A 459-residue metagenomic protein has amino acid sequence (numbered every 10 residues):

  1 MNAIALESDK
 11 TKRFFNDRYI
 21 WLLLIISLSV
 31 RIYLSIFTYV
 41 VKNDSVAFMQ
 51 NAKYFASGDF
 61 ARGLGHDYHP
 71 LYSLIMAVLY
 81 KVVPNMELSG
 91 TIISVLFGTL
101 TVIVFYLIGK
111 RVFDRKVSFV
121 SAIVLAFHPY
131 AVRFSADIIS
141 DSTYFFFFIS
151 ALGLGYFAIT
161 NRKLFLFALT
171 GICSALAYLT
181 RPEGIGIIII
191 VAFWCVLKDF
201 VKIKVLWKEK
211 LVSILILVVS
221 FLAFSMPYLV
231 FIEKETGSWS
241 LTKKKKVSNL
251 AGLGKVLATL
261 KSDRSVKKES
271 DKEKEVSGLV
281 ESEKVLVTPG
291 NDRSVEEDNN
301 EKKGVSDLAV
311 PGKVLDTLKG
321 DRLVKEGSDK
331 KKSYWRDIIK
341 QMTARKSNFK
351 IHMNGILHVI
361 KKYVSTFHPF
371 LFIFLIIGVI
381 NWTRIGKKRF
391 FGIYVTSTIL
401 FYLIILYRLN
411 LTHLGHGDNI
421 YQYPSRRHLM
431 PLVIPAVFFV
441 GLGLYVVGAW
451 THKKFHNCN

Functional and structural regions predicted by a protein language model:
S8, V112-R115, A151-L169, D199-K202: Membrane-interface transmembrane helices that cradle and orient dolichyl/undecaprenyl
W21, I25, I92-K116, A126 (+3 more regions): Transmembrane-helix motifs of polytopic, lipid-linked glycan transferases
L24-V30, S121-P129, R133, G153 (+1 more regions): Short helix- or helix-capping micro-motifs that position conserved polar/aromatic residues at function-defining sites
I25, K361-L400, V440-V446: Hydrophobic, aromatic-rich transmembrane alpha-helices and their immediate juxtamembrane boundary segments
L34-N43, A56-A77, K81, E87-L88 (+1 more regions): Membrane-proximal lumenal/periplasmic loop motifs of glycosylation machinery
K42, Y68, Y130, A136-Y144: Short acidic/glycine- and proline-prone juxtamembrane loop motifs at membrane-interface regions of multi-pass membrane
P70-L74, V83-L100, F134, I138: Loop-to-helix entry region of an early transmembrane alpha helix in multi-pass inner-membrane enzymes
F146, A168-T170, E183-K198, F224 (+1 more regions): Transmembrane-embedded, aromatic-rich helix segments that form part of the hydrophobic channel/pocket engaging
